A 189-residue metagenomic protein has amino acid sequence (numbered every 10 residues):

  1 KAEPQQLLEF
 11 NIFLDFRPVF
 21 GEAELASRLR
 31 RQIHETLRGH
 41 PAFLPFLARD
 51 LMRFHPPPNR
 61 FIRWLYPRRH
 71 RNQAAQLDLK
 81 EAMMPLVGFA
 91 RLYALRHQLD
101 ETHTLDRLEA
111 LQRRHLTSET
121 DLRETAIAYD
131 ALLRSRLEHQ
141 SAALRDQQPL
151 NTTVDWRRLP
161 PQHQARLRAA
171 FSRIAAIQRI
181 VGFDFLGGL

Functional and structural regions predicted by a protein language model:
K1-L189: A nucleotide- and high-energy phosphate-metabolite-utilizing enzyme signature
